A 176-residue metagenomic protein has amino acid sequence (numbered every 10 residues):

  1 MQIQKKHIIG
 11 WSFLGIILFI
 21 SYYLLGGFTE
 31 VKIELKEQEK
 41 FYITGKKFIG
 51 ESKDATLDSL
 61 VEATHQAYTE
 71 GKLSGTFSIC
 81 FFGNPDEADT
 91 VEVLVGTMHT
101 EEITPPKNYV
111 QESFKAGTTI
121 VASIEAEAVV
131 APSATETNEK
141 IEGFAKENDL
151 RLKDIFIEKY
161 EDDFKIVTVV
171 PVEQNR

Functional and structural regions predicted by a protein language model:
Q2-R176: A solvent-exposed interaction/effector surface
